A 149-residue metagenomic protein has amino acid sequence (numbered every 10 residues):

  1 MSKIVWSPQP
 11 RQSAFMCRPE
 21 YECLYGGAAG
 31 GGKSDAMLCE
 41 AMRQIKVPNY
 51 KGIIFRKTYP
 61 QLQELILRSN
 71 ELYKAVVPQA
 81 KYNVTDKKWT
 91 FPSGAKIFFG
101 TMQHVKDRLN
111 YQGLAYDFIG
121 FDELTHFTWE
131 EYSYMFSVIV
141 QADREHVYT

Functional and structural regions predicted by a protein language model:
M1-T149: Phosphate/NTP-binding elements of NTP-utilizing enzymes
